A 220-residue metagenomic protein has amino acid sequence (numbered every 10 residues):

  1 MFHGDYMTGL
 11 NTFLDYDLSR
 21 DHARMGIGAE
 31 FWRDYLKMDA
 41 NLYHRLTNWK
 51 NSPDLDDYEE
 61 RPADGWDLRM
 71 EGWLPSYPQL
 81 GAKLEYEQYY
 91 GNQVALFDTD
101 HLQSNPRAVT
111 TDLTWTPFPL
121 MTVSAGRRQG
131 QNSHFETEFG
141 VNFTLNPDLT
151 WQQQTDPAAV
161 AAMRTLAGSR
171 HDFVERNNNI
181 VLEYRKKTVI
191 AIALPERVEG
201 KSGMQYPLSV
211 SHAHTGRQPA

Functional and structural regions predicted by a protein language model:
M1, M7-D17, I27, M38-R45 (+2 more regions): Transmembrane beta-strand segments that form the barrel wall of outer-membrane beta-barrel proteins
F2-G4, E30, L74, W115: A generic structural signal for short, solvent-exposed coil/turn residues that cap or connect secondary-structure
G4-Y6, D34-A40, A95, D148-Q152: Glycine-rich loops and low-complexity Gly/Arg-rich segments that provide flexible linkers or classic glycine-based
Y6, D21-A23, H134-T137: Short glycine/proline-enriched turns and hinge-like loops at secondary-structure junctions
L18-A23, S104-N105: Short, glycine/acidic-rich beta->alpha junctions
D21-Y35: Contiguous hydrophobic, core-forming segments of folded domains
F31-A40, W73-P78: N-terminal "first-domain core" detector
L46-K83, E87-Q103, A108-T110, T114-S124 (+1 more regions): Flexible, glycine-rich linker and terminal segments associated with outer-membrane beta-barrel/transport systems
